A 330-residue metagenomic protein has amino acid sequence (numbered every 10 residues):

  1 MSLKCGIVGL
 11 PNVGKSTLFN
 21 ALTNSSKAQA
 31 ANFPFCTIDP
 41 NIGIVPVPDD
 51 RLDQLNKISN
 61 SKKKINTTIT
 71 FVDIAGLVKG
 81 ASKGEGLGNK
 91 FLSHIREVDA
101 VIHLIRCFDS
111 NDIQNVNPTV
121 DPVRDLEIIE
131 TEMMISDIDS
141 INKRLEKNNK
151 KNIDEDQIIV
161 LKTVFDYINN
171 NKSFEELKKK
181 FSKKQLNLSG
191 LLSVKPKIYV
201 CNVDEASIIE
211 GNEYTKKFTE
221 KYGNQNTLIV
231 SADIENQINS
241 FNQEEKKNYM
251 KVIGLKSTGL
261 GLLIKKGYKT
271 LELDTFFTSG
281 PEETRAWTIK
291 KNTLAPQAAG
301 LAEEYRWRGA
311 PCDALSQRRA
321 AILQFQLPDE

Functional and structural regions predicted by a protein language model:
M1-Q114, E130-E132, I141: Conserved G1/Walker A P-loop phosphate-binding module
S2-V8, V13, F19, K147-E330: C-terminal-of-GTPase-core extension/linker across diverse P-loop GTPases
L22, G84-L87, V116-T119, N212-K216 (+1 more regions): Short, glycine/charged-enriched secondary-structure capping and boundary segments
G43-P48, A75-S82, R96-S140, E146-Q157 (+2 more regions): Conserved Switch II/interswitch segment of TRAFAC-class P-loop GTPases
N56, N142, T219-G223: Class I S-adenosyl-L-methionine
I58-K62, T119, D329: Short intrinsically disordered coil segments
E85, N89, E127, G261 (+1 more regions): Alpha-helical membrane and juxtamembrane elements of multi-pass inner-membrane transport and channel proteins
L92, I135, G254-S257: Short amphipathic alpha-helical segments with heptad-repeat character
